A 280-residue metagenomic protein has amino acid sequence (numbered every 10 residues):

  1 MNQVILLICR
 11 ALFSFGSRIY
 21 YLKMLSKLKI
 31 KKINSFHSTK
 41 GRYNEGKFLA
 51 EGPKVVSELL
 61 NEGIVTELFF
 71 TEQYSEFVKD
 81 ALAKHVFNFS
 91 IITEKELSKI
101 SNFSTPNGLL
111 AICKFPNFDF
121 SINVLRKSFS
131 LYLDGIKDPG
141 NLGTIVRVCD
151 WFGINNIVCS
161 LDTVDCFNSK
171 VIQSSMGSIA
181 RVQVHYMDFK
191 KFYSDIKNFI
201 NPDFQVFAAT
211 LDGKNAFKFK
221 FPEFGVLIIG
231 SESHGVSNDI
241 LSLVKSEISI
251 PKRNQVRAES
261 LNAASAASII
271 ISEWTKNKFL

Functional and structural regions predicted by a protein language model:
N2, Y20-Y21: Intrinsic-disorder-associated, low-complexity terminal segments enriched in Asp/Asn/His/Tyr and depleted of Lys/Arg
Y21-Q73, V164: Boundary-proximal intrinsically disordered activation/regulatory segments immediately upstream of a helical core
G46, L133-K137, P251-E259: Short pre-catalytic strand/loop immediately N-terminal to key active-site residues, enriched for Gly-Thr
I91-P106, I112: Glycine/small-residue-rich loop that forms an oxyanion/phosphate-binding "nest" at active or ligand-binding sites
G108, W151-F152, C166-S178, N238-L280: Structured adenosyl-cofactor binding patch, chiefly the S-adenosyl-L-methionine
F120-D212: RNA substrate-binding interface of SAM-dependent RNA methyltransferases
A208-R257: Active-site/ligand-binding-proximal alpha/beta "capping" segment
